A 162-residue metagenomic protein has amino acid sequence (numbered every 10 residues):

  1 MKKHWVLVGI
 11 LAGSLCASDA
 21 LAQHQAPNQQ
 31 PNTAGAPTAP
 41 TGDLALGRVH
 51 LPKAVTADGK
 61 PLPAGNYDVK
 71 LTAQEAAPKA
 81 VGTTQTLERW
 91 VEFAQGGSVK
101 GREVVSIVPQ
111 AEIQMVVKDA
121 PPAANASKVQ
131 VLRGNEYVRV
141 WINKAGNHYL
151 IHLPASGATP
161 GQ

Functional and structural regions predicted by a protein language model:
M1-V8: Bacterial N-terminal signal peptides that target proteins for export
V8-C16: Bacterial N-terminal signal peptides
S18-A22: Sec/Tat signal peptide C-region and signal peptidase I cleavage site
A36-T56: Short acidic, Pro/Gly- and aromatic-enriched capping/linker segments at domain boundaries
G65-L71: A short tyrosine-centered beta-strand micro-motif
K79-V108: Acidic, aromatic-enriched beta-alpha/helix-loop junctions
G101-Q162: Beta-strand-rich cores of mature extracytoplasmic or soluble domains
